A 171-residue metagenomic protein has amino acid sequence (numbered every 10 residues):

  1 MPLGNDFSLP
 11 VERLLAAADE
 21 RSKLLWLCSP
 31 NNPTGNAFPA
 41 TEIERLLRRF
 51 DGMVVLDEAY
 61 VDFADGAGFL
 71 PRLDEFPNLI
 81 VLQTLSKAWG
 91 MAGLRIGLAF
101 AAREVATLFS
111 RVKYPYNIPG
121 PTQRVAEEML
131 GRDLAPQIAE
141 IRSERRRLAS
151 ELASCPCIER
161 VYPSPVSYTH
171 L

Functional and structural regions predicted by a protein language model:
M1-G4, E58: Short beta->alpha connector loops at strand-helix junctions that form conserved, small/polar/Pro-enriched
N5, N31-N32, R132-D133: A short, flexible beta-alpha/helix-coil linker loop
S8-E20, P33-V54, E58-A88: Active-site pre-lysine segment of PLP-dependent enzymes
L24-C28, V55, L98-F100: Structural motif
S29-N32, N117-P119: Amphipathic alpha-helical repeat scaffolds
N78-S154, E159: PLP-dependent aminotransferase class I/II
V161-V166: Short Gly/Ser/Thr- and Asp/Glu-enriched loop/turn motifs at secondary-structure junctions
T169-H170: Conserved small/polar residues in nucleotide/adenosyl-binding loops
